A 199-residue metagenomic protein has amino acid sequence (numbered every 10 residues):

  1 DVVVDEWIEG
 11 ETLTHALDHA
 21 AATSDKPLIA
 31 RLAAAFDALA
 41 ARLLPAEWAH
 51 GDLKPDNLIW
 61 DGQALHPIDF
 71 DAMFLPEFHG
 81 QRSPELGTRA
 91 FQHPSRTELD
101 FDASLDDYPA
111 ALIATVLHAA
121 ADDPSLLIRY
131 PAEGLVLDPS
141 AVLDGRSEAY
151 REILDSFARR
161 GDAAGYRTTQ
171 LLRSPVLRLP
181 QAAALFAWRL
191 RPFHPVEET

Functional and structural regions predicted by a protein language model:
D1-L32, G80: Conserved structural core of kinase catalytic domains
V3, I113-L117: Conserved hydrophobic scaffold of the eukaryotic protein kinase-like catalytic domain
A40-W60: Catalytic-loop of the protein kinase fold
D69-F74: Activation of the activation-loop gatekeeper triad in protein kinase-fold domains
Q81-R96: Conserved activation segment of eukaryotic-like protein kinases, specifically the C-terminal portion of the activation
S95-S104: Conserved end of the kinase activation segment
A119-E198: Helical subdomain adjoining the active site within ATP-dependent kinase catalytic cores
